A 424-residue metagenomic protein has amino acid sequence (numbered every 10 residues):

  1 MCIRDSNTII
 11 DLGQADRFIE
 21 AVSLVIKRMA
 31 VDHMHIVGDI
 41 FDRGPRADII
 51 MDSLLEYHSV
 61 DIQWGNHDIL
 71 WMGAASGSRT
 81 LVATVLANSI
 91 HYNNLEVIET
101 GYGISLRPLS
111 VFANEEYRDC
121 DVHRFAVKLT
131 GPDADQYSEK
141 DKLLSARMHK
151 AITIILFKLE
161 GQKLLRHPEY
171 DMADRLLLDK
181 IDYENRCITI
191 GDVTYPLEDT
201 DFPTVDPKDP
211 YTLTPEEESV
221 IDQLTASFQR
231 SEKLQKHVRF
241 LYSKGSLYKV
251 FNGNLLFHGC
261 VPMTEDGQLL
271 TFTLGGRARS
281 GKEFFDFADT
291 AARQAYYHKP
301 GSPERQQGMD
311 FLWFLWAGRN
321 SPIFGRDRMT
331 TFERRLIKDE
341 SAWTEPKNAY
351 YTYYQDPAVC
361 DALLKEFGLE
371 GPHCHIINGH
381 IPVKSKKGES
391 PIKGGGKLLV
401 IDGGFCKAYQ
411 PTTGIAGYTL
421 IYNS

Functional and structural regions predicted by a protein language model:
M1-S424: Feature recognizes metal-dependent phosphohydrolase scaffolds
